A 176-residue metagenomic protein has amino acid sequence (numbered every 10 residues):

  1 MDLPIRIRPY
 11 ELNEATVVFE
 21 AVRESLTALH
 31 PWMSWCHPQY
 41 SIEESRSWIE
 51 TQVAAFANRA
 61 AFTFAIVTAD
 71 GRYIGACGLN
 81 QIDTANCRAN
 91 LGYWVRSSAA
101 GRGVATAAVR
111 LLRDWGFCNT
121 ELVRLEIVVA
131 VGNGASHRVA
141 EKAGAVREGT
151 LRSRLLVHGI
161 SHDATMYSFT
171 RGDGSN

Functional and structural regions predicted by a protein language model:
M1-V17, A21-A28, T63-N176: Acyl-donor (CoA/ACP) binding surface of acyl/acetyltransferases
R23-L26, H37, V53: Residue-level detector of secondary-structure transition/capping positions
H30-E50: Conserved GNAT-fold acetyl-CoA-binding loop/helix
W32, C36, R59-T63, V123: Short, polar/charged, Gly/Pro-enriched helix-capping and turn/loop motifs at alpha-helix termini and inter-helix linkers
Y40-S41, F56, G174: A short hydrophobic/aromatic micro-motif that marks alpha-helical segments and, especially, helix-coil
T51-A55, W115: A generic secondary-structure signal
A54-R59, A145: Short loop/turn motifs at secondary-structure junctions and domain boundaries
